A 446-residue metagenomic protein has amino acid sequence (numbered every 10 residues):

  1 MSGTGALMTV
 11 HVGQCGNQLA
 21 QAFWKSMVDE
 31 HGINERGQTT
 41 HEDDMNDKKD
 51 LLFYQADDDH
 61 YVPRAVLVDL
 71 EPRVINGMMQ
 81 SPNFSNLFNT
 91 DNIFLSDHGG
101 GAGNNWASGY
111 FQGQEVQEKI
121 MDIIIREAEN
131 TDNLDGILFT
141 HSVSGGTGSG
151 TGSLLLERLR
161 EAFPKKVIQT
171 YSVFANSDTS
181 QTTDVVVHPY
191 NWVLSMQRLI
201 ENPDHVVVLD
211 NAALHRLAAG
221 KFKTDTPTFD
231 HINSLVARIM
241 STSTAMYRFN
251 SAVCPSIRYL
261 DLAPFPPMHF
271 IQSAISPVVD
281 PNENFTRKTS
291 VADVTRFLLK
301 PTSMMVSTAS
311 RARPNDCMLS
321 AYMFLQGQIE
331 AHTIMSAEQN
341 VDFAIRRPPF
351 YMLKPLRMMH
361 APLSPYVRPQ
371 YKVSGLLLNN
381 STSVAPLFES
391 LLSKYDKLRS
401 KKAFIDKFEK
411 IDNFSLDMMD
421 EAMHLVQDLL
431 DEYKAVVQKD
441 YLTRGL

Functional and structural regions predicted by a protein language model:
M1-L446: Terminal, contiguous helix-loop blocks that mediate binding/assembly
